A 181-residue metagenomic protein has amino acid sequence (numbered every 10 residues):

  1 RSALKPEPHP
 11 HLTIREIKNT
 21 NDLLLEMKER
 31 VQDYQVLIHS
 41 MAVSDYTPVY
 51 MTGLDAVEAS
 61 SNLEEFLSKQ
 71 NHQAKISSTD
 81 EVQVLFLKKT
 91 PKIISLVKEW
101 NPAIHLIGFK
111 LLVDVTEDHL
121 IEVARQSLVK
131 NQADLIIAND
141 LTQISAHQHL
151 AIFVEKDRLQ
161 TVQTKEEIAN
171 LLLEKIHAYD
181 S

Functional and structural regions predicted by a protein language model:
R1-L111, V115-S181: A cross-family phosphate/adenosyl-ligand binding-site feature
